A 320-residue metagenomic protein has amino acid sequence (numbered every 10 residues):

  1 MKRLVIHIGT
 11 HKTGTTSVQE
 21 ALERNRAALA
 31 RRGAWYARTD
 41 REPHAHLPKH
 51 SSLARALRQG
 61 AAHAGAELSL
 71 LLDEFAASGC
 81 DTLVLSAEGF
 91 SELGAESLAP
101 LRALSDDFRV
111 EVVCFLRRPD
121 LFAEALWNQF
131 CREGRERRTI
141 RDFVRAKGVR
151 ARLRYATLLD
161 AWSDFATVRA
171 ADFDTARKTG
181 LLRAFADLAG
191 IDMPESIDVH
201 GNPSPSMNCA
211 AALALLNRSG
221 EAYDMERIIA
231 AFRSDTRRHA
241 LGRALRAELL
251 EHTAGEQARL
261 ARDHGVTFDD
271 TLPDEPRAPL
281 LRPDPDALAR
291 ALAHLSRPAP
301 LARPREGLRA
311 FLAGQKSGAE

Functional and structural regions predicted by a protein language model:
M1-E320: Anion-recognition interface
